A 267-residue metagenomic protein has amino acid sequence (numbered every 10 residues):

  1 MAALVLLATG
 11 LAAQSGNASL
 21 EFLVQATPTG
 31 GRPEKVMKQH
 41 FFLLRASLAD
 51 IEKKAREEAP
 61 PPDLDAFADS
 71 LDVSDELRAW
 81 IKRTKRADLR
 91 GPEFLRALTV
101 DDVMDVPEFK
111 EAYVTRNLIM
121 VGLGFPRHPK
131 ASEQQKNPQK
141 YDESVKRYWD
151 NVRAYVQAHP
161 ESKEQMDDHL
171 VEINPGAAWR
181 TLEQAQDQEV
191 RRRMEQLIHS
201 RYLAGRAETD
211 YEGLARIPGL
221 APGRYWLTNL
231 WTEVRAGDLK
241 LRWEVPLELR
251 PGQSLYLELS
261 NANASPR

Functional and structural regions predicted by a protein language model:
M1-G10: Bacterial N-terminal signal peptides
Q14-R267: Long luminal/extracellular ectodomains of secretory-pathway precursor proteins
